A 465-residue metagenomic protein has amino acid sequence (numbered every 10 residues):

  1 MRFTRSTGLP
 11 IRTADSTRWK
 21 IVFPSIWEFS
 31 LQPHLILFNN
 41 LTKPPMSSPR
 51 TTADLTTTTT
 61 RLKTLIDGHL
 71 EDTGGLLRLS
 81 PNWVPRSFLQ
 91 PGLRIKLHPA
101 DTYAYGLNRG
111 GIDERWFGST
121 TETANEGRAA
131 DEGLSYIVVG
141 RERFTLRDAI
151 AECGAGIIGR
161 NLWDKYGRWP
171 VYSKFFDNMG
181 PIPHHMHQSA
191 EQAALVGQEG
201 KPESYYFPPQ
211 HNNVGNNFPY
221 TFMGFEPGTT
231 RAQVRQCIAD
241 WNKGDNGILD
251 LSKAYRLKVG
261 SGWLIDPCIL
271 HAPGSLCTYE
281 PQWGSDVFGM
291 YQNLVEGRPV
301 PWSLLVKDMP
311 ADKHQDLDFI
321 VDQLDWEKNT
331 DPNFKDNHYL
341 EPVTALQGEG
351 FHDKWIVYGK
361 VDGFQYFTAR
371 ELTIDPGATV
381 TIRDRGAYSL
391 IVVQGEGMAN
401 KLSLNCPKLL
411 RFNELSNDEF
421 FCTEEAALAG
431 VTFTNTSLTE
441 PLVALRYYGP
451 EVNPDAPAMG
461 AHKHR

Functional and structural regions predicted by a protein language model:
S47-A232, V295-D336, A369, G460-R465: Transition-metal
D177-P181, G197-G200, C268-V287, E414-N453: Ligand-binding loop in jelly-roll beta-barrel domains
P209-D266: Intrinsically disordered, low-complexity linker/loop segments enriched in Gly/Pro and charged/polar residues
G244-P301: Loop-centered beta-sheet repeat module
S252-G262, K401-L428: Short acidic-glycine-tyrosine-enriched beta hairpin
G289-A387: C-terminal amphipathic alpha-helical segment
T379-V380, G395-K401: Short beta-strand segments in beta-sandwich/barrel cores
